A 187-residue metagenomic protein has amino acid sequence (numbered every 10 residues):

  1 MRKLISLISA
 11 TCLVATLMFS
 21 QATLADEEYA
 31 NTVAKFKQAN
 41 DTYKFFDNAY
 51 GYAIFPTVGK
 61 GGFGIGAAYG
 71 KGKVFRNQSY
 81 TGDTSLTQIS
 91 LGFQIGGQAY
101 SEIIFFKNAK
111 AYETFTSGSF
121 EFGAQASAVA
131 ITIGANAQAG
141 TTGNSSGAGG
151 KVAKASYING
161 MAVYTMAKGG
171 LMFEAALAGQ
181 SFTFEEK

Functional and structural regions predicted by a protein language model:
M1-L4: Positively charged n-region of N-terminal signal peptides that target proteins for export
L7-I8, V14-A22: C-terminal segment of classical bacterial N-terminal signal peptides
T23-K187: Small-residue-enriched, tightly packed secondary-structure blocks
